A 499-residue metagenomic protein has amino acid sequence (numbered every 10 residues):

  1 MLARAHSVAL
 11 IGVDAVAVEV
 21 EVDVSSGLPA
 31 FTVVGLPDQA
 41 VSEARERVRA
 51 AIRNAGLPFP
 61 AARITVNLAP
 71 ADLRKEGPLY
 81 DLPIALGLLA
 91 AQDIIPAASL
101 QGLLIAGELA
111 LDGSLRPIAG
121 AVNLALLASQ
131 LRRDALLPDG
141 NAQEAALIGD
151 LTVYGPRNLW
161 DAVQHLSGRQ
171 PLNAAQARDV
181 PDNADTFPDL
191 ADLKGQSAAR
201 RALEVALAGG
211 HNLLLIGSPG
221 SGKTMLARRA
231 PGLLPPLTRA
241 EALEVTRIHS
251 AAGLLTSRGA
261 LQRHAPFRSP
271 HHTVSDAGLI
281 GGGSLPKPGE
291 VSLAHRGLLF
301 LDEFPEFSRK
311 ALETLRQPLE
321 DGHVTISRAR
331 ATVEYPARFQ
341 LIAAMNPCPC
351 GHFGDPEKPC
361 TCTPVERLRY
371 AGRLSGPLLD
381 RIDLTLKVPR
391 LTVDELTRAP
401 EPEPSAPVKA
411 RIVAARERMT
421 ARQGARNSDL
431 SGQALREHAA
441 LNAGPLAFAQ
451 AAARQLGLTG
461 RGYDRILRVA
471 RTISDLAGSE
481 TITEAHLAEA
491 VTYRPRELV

Functional and structural regions predicted by a protein language model:
M1-L214, S218-S221, S327, Y463 (+1 more regions): Peripheral, non-AAA+ core regions of ATP-driven protein-machinery
A3, V18, S26, S42 (+29 more regions): Solvent-exposed alpha-helical segments within well-ordered globular domains of core cellular machineries
V34-R45, P60, N67-G77, L285-P286 (+1 more regions): Basic, amphipathic alpha-helical bundle interface domains used for macromolecular binding and assembly
F59-A62, S99-L100, Q130, G149 (+9 more regions): Short loop/turn elements that form and flank the Walker-type P-loop nucleotide-binding site in RecA-like NTPase cores
D112, L301, F307-S308, G351: Catalytic P-loop NTPase motifs of RecA-like helicase/translocase cores
E204, A260-P266, H271-L299, A331-T332: Conserved alpha-helical scaffold flanking the Walker A/P-loop in AAA+ ATPase domains
L215-G259, D321: Walker A/P-loop
R296, D302-E303, T314: Walker B catalytic acidic pair
